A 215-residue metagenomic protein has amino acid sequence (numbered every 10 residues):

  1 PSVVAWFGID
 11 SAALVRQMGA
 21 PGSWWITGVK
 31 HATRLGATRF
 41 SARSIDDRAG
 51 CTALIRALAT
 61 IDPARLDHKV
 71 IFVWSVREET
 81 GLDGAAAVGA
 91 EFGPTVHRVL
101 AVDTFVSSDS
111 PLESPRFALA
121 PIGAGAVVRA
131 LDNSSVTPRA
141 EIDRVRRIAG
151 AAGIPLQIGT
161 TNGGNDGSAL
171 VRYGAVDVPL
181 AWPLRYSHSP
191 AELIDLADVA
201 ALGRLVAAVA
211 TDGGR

Functional and structural regions predicted by a protein language model:
P1-R215: N-terminal hydrophobic/helix-forming segments and targeting peptides
